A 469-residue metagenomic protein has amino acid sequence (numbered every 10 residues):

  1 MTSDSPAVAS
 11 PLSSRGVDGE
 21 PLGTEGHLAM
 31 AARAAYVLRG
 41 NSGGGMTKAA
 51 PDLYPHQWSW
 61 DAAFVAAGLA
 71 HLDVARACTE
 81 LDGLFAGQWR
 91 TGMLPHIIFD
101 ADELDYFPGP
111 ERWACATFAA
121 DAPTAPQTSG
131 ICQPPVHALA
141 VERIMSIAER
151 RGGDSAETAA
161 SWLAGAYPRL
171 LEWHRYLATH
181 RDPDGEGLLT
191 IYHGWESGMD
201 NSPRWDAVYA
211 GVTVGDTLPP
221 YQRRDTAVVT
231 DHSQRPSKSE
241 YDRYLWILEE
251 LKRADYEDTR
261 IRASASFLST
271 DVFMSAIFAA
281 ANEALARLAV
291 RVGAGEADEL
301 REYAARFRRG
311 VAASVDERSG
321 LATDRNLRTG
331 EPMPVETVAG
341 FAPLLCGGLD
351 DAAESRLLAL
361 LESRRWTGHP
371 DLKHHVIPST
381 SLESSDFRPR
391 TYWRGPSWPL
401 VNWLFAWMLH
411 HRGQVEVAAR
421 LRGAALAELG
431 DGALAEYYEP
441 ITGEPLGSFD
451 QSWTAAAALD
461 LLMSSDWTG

Functional and structural regions predicted by a protein language model:
D4-Q57, L84-T124, G187-V272, R306-P396 (+1 more regions): Extended glycan-interaction surfaces of carbohydrate-active proteins
G26-A34, D73-A86, G153-L177, A281 (+3 more regions): Extended, well-ordered alpha-helical scaffold segments
A62, A66, P134, A138-V141 (+3 more regions): TPR repeat positional signature
A62-G92, A339-L349, N402-A418, R422: Alpha-helical support elements that line or immediately flank enzyme active sites and cofactor-binding pockets
G68, A140-R143, I147, A281 (+4 more regions): Core register positions within helices of long alpha-helical scaffolds
I97-W162, P445: Aromatic/His-enriched, Gly/Pro-containing loop or helix-boundary segments that lie immediately adjacent to catalytic
Q133-V208: Internal, well-ordered domain-core segments that constitute the primary functional module of diverse proteins
A265-A294, L300-F307, T391-V417: Long, repeat-rich segments with strong aromatic
